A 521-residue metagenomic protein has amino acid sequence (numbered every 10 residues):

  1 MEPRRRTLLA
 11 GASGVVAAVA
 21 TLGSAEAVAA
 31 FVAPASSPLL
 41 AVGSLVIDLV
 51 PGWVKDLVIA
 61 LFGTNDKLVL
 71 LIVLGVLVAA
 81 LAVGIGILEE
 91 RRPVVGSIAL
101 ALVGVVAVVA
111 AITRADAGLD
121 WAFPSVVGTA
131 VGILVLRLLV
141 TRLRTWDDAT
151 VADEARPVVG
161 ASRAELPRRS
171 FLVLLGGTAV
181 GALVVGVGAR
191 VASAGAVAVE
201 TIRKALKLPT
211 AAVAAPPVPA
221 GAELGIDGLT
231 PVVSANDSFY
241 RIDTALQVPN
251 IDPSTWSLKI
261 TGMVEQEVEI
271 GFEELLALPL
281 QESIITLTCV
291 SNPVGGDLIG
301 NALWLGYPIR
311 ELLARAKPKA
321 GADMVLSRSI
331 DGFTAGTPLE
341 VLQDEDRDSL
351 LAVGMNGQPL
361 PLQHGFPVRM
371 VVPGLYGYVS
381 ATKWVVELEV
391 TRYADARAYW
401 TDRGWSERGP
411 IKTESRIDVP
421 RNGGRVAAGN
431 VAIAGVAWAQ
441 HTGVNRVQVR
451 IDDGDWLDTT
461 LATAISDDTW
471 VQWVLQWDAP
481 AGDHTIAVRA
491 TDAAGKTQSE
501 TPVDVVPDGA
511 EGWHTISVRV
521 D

Functional and structural regions predicted by a protein language model:
M1-R91: Membrane-anchoring hydrophobic segments
A10, A161, G295-I299: Short, charged/polar micro-motifs that form catalytic or ligand-binding hotspots
A10-T21, V78, V103, S125-G132 (+1 more regions): Hydrophobic alpha-helical membrane-embedded or membrane-associated segments
A27, F31, S36, V69 (+8 more regions): Structured, non-membrane catalytic/scaffold regions adjacent to prosthetic-group chemistry
N65-D153: Membrane-embedded alpha-helical segments of integral membrane proteins
L143, G186-V187: Non-catalytic propeptide/linker segments at domain boundaries
T145-A164, L206-A220: Intrinsically disordered, low-complexity linkers and terminal tails enriched in Pro/Gly and often acidic or mixed-charge
V158-A179: N-terminal secretory signal peptides and thylakoid transit peptides that target proteins across membranes
